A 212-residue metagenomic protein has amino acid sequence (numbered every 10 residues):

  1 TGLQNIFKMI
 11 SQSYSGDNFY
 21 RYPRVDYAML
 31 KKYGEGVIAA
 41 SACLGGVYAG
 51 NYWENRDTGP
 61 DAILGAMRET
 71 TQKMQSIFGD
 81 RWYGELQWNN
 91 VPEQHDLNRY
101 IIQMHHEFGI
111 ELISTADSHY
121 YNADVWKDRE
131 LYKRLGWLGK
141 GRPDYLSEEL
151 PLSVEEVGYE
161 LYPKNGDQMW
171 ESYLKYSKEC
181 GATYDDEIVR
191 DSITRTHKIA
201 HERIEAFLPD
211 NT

Functional and structural regions predicted by a protein language model:
T1-T212: Phosphodiester-processing cores and adjacent nucleic acid-binding clamps
